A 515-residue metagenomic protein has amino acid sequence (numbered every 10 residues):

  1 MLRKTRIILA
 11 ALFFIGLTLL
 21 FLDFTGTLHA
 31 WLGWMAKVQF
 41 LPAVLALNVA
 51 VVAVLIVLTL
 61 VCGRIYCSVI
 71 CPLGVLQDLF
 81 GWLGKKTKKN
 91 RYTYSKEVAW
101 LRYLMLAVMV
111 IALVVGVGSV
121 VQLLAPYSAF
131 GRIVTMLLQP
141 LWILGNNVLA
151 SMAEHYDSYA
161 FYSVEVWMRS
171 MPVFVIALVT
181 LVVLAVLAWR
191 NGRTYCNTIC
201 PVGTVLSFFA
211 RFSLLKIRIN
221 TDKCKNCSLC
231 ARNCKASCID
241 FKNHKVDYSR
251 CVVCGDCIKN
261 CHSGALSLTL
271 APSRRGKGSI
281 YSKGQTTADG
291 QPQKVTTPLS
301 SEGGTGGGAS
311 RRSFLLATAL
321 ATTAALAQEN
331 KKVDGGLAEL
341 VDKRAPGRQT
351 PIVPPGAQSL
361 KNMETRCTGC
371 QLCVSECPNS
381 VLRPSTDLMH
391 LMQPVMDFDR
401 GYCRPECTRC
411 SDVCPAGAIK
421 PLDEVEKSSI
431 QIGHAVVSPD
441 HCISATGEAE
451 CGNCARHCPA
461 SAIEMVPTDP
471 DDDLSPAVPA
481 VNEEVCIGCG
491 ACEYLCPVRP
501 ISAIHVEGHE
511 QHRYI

Functional and structural regions predicted by a protein language model:
M1-H244, S249-R250, D256-R274, S279-S301 (+1 more regions): Non-ligating segments of multi-cofactor redox enzymes
